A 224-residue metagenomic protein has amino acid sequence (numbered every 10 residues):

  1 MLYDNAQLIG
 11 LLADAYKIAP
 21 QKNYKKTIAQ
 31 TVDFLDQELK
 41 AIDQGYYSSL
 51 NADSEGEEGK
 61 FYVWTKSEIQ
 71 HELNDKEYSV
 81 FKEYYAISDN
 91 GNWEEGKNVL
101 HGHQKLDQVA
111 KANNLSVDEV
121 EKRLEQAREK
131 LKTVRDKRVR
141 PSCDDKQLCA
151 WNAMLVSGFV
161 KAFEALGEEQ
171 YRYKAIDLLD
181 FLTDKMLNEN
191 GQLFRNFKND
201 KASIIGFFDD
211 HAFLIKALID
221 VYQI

Functional and structural regions predicted by a protein language model:
M1-I224: Glycan-recognition and catalytic cores of secretory/periplasmic carbohydrate-active enzymes
